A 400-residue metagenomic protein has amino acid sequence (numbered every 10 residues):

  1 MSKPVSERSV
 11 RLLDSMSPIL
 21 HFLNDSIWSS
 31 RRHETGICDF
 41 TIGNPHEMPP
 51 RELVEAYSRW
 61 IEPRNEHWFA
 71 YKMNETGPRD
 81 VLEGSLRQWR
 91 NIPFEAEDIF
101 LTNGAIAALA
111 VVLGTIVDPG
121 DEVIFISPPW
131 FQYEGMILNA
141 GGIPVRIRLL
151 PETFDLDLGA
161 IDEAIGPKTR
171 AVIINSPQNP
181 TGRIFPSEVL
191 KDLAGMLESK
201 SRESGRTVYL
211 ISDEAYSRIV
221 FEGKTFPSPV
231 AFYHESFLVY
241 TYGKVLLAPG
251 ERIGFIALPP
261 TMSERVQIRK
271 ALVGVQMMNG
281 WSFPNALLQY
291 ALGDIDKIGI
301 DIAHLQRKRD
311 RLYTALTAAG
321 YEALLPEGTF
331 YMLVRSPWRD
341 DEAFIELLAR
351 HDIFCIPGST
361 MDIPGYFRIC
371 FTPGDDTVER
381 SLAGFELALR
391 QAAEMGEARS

Functional and structural regions predicted by a protein language model:
V5-G104, V111, I295-G299, Q391-S400: N-terminal small-domain helix-loop-helix segment of the aminotransferase-like
E62, E66-G205, S217-Y233, F237 (+2 more regions): Conserved core of the PLP fold type I
R79, S212, R309-D310, L382: Short amphipathic alpha-helical/adjacent loop interface patches that line ligand and macromolecule-binding sites
D162, E346-I356, T360-S400: PLP-dependent enzyme catalytic core of the Aspartate aminotransferase-like
H234-Q306, L389, G396: Conserved core segment of the aminotransferase class I/II
N279-G280, P284, Q306, M332-H351 (+1 more regions): Accessory recognition modules or surfaces
A286-G293, L305-L316, A323-R335, M361 (+1 more regions): Conserved glycine-rich beta-strand-loop-beta hairpin in the small C-terminal domain of fold type I
